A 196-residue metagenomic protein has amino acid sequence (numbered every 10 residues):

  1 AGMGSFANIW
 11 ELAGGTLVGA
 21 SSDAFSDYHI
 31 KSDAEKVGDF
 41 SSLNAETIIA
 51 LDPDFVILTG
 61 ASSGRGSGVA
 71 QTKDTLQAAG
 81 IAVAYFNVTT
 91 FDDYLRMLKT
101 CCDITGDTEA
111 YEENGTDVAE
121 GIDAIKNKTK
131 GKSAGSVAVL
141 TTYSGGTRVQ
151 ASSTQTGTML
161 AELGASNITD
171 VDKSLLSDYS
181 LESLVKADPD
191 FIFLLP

Functional and structural regions predicted by a protein language model:
A1, V56, S136-T141, I192: Short hydrophobic beta-strand segments
A1-A24: Extracytoplasmic strand-loop-helix segments at the start of, or within, the mature domains of secreted/periplasmic
G2-G4, S41, S153: Helix N-cap/beta->alpha junction signal
G4, A61, T142, K173 (+1 more regions): Flexible loop residues that form catalytic and substrate-binding hotspots at small-molecule/glycan-binding clefts
E11, Q77-A78, A161: Anion (oxyanion) recognition and catalysis
V18-I104, L181-L194: Acidic/His-rich segments in extracytoplasmic proteins that coordinate ligands and/or metal ions
S22-I30, R148-S177: Alpha-helical, coiled-coil/dimerization segments enriched in small aliphatic residues
G68-G145, S166-D170: Extracytoplasmic substrate-binding proteins
